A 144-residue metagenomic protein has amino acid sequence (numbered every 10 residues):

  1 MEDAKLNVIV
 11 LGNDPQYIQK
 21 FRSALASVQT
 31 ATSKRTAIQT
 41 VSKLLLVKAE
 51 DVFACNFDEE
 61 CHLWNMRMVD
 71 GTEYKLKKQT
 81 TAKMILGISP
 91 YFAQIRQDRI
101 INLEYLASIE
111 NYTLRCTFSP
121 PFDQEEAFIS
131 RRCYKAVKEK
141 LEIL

Functional and structural regions predicted by a protein language model:
M1-S27: Short, low-complexity N-terminal regulatory "tails/caps" that precede and couple sensory modules
I18-F122: Conserved binding/recognition cores within well-folded domains
Q124-A127: C-terminal catalytic core of Y-nucleophile DNA break-rejoin enzymes
K135: Structured alpha-helical
E142-L144: Short, charged, intrinsically disordered terminal tails
